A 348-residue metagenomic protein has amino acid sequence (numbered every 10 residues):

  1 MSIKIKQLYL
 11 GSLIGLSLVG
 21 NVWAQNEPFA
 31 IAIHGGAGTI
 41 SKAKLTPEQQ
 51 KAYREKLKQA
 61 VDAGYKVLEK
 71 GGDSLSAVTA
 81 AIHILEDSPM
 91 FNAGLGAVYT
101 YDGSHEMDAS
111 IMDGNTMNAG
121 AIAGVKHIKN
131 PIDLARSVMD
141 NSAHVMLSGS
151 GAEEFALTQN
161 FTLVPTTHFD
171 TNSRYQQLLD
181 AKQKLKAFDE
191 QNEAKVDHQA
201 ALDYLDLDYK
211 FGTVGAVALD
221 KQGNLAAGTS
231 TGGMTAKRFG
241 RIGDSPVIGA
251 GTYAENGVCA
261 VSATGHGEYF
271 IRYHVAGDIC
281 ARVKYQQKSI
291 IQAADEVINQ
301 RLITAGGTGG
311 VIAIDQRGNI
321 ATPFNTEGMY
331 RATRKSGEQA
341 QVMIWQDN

Functional and structural regions predicted by a protein language model:
M1-I5: N-terminal secretory signal peptides that target proteins for export/translocation
Q7-L10, I344: Intrinsically disordered, low-complexity segments enriched in glycine/proline and serine/threonine
Y9-G20: Bacterial N-terminal signal peptides
Q25-N348: Alpha/propeptide regions of enzymes that mature by internal proteolysis
